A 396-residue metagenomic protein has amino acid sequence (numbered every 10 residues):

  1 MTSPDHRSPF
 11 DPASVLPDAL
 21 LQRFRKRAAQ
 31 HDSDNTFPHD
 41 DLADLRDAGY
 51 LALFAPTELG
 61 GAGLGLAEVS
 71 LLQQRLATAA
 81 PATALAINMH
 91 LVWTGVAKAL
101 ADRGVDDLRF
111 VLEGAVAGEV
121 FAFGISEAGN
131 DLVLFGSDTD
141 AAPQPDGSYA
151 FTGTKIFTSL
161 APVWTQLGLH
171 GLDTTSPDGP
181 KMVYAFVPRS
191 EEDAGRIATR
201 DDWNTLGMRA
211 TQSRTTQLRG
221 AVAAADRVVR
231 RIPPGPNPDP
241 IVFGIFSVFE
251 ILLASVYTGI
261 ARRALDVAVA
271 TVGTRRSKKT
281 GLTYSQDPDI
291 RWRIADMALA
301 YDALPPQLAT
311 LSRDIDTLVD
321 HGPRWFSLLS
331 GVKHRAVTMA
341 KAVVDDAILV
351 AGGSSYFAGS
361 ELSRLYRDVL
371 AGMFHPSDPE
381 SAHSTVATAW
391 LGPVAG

Functional and structural regions predicted by a protein language model:
R25, A29-D32, D302-H334, D345-Y356: C-terminal helix-coil-helix/basic helical segment that borders enzyme active sites and/or dimer interfaces and provides
H39-R46, L53-K155, S159: Glycine-rich flavin
T154-T199: A short core secondary-structure module
I156-A161, F249-L252, G372-P376: Glycine-rich phosphate/pyrophosphate-binding beta-alpha loops
T205-A300: Glycine-rich beta->alpha junctions and the first turn(s) of the following alpha-helix
L318, M339-A340, G396: Non-transmembrane, aqueous-exposed alpha-helical and coiled segments at domain scale
A342-L349, E380-S384: Short segments within alpha-helical structural elements
G353-G396: Glycine-rich phosphate/cofactor-binding loops in nucleotide/flavin-utilizing enzymes
